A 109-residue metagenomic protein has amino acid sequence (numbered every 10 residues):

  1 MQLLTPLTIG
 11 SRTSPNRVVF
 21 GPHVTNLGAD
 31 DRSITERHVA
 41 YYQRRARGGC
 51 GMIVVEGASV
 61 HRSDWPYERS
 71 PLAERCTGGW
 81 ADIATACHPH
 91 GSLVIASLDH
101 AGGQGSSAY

Functional and structural regions predicted by a protein language model:
M1-Y109: Flavin-dependent oxidoreductase catalytic cores
